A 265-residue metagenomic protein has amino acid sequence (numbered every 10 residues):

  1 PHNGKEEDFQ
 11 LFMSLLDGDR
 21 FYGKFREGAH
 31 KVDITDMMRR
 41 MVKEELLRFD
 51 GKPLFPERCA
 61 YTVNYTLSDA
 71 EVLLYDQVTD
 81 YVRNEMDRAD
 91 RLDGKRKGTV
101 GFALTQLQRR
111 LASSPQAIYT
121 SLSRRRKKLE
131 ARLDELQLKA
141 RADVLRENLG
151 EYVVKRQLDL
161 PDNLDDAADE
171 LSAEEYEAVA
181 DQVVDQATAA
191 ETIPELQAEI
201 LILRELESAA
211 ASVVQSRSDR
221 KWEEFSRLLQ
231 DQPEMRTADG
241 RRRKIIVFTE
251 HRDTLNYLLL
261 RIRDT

Functional and structural regions predicted by a protein language model:
P1-R156: Inter-lobe coupling linker of SF2 helicases/translocases
P56-T66, Y119-T265: Conserved Helicase C-terminal RecA-like lobe
